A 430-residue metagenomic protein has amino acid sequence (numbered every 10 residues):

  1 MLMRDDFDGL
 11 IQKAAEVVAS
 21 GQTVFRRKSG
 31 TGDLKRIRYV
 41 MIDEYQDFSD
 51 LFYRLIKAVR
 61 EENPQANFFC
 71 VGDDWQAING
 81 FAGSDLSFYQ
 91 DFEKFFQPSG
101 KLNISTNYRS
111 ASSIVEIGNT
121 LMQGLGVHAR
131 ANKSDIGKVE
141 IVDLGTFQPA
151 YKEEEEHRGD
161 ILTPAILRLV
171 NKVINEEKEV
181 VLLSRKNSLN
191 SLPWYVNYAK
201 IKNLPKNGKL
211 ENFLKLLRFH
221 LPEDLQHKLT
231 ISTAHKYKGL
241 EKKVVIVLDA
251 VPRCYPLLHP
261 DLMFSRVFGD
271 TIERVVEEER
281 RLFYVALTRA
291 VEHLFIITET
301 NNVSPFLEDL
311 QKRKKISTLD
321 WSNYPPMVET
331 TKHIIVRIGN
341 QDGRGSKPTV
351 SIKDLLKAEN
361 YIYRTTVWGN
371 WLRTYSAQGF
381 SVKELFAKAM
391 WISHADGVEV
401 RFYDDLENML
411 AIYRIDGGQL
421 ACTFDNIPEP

Functional and structural regions predicted by a protein language model:
M1-S87, T106, G239: Conserved helicase NTPase motor core
Y53-D143, H259-P260, L287-T288: Conserved RecA-like helicase ATPase core segment that couples NTP binding/hydrolysis to strand translocation
D74-I78, S84-L86, N107-S112, N187-L189 (+4 more regions): Conserved nucleotide-binding/hydrolysis micro-motifs of P-loop NTPases
S99-T106, G126-R185, L229: Inter-lobe coupling/hinge region of RecA-like P-loop helicase motors
E176-E179, S191-P193, Q226-K228, S232-T300: Conserved helicase C-terminal RecA-like lobe
S188-F213: Conserved helicase motor "Helicase C" RecA-like lobe of SF1/SF2 P-loop NTPases
E241, I362-I427: Short, intrinsically disordered low-complexity segments
D270, R274, E292, T298-R337 (+2 more regions): Helicase C-terminal subdomain and adjacent C-terminal extension
